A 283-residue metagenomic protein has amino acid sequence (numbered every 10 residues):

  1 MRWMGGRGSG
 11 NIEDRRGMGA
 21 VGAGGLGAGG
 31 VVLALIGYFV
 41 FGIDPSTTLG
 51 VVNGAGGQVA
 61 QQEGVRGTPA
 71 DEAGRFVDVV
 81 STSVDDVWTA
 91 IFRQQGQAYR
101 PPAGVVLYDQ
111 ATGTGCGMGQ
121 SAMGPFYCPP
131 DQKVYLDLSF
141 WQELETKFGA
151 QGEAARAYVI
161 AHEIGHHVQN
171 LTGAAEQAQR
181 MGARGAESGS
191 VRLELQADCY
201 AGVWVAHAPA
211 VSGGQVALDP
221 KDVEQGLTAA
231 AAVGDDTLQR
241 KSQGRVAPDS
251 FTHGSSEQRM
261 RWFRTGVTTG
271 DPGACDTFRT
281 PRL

Functional and structural regions predicted by a protein language model:
M1-R66: Long amphipathic alpha-helical segments used for membrane anchoring, targeting, substrate engagement, or oligomerization
I36, W88, L136, Y158-L171 (+2 more regions): Active-site recognition of the HExxH zinc-binding catalytic motif
T47-V106, F278: Extracytoplasmic low-complexity, Pro/Thr/Ser/Ala/Gly-rich segments that lie immediately after a secretion/anchoring
D71, R75-Y99, S188, R192-L238: Short helix/loop segments within enzyme catalytic domains that coordinate or immediately flank catalytic cofactors
A111-D137: Catalytic zinc-binding patch centered on the HExxH motif and its immediate surroundings that defines zinc-dependent
F140-Y158, G185-V191: Short pre-active-site segment immediately N-terminal to the catalytic Zn-binding motif
I164-R180, V203-A210: Catalytic Zn2+-binding segment of zinc metalloproteases
G234-L283: Pan-zinc metallopeptidase signature
